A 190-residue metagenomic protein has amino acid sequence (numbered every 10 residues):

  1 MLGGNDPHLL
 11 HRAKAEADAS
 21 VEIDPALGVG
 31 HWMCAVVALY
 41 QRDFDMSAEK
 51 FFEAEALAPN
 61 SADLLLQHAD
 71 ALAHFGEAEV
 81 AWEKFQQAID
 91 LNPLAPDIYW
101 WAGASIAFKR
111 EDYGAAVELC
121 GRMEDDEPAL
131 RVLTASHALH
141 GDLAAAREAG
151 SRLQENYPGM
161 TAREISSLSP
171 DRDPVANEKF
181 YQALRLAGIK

Functional and structural regions predicted by a protein language model:
G4-V21, M46-F51, E55, A62-K190: Alpha-helical protein-protein interaction modules
E22, A26: Short alpha-helical segment in the cytosolic histidine-kinase catalytic core
R42: Charged DNA-binding/catalytic regions of mobile-element recombinases
